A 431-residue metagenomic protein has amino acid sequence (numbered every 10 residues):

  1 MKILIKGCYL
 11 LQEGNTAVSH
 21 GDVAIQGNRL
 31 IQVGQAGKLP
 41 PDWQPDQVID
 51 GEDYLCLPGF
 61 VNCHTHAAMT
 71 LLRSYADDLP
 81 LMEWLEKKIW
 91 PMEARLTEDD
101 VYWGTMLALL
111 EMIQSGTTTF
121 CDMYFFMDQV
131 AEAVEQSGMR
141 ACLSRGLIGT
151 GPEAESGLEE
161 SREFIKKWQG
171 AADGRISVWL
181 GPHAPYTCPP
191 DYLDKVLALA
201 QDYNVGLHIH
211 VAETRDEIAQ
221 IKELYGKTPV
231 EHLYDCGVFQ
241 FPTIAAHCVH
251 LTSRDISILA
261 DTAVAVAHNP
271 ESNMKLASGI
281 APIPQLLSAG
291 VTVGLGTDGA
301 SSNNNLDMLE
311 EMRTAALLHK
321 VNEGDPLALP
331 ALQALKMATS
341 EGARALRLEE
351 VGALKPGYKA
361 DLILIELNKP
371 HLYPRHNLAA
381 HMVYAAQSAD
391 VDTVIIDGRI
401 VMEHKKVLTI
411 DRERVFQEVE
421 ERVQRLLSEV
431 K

Functional and structural regions predicted by a protein language model:
M1-G21, I25-I31, A36, D42 (+1 more regions): Active-site microenvironment of metallo-dependent hydrolases
I3-G7, P41-M82, M106, I113-Q114: Replace "His-x-His-based motif
C8, V23, N28, D53 (+15 more regions): Divalent metal-coordination and catalytic microenvironments
L71-W103, L110, S137-G151, R215-P242 (+2 more regions): Active-site gating loops and adjacent loop-to-helix segments of metal-dependent hydrolytic enzymes
R73-M139, E160-A171, E420-E429: Alpha-helical scaffold segments that flank or form the walls of functional sites
Q129-V249, R254: Metal-coordinating catalytic core of metallo-dependent amide/deamination hydrolases
D235-V238, P242, P284-K369, A385-Q387: His/Asp/Glu-enriched, well-ordered alpha-helical/loop segment that forms or immediately abuts the divalent-metal
R254, A260-V291, G296-T297: A conserved active-site cap/scaffold subdomain adjacent to cofactor or substrate pockets
